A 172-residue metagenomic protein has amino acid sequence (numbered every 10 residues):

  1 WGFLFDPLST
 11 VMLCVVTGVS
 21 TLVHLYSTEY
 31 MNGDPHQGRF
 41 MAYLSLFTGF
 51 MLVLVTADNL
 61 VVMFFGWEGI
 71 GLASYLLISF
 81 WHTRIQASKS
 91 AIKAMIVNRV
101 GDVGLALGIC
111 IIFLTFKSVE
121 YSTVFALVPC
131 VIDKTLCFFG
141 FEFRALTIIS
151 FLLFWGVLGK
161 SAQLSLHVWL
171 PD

Functional and structural regions predicted by a protein language model:
W1-D172: ...captures the hydrophobic TM-helix bundle architecture rather than a specific catalytic motif, and can also fire on
